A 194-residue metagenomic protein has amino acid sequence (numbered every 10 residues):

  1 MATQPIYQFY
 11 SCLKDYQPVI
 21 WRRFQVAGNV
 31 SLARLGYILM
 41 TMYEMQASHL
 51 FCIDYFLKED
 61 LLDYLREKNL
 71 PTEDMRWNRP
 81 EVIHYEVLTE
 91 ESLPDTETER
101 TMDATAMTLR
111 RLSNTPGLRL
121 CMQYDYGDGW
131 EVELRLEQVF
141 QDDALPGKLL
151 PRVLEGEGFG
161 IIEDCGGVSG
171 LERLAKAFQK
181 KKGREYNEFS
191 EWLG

Functional and structural regions predicted by a protein language model:
M1-G194: Short linear regulatory motifs enriched in tryptophan with gly/pro/ser
